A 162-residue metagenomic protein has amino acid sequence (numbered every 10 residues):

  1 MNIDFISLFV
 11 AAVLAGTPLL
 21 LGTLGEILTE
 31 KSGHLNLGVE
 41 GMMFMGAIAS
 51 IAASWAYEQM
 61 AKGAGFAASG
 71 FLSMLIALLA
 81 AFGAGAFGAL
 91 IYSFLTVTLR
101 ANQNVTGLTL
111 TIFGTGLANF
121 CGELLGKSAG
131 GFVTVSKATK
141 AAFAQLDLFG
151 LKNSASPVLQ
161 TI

Functional and structural regions predicted by a protein language model:
M1-T23, K31, L35, A49 (+1 more regions): Membrane-interfacial amphipathic/re-entrant helices at transmembrane-helix boundaries
D4-A12, E40, F44, A67-L78 (+4 more regions): Hydrophobic, aromatic-rich alpha-helical transmembrane segments and their membrane-interface anchor motifs
G16-G25, G41-I48, A86-L90: Hydrophobic alpha-helical segments embedded in the membrane of multi-pass proteins
G22, A47-A53, T115-N119, I162: Hydrophobic core segments of alpha-helical transmembrane domains in multi-pass membrane transport and ion-translocation
I27-A49, L75, V97-L110: Short, non-helical or kinked segments that cap or interrupt transmembrane helices
L28, A52, A56, M60 (+3 more regions): Membrane-interface helix caps of multi-pass small-molecule transporters
A64-L117: Alpha-helical transmembrane segments within multi-pass membrane transporters and channels
G114-I162: Transmembrane helix-bundle core of multi-pass membrane transporters and related energy-transducing complexes
